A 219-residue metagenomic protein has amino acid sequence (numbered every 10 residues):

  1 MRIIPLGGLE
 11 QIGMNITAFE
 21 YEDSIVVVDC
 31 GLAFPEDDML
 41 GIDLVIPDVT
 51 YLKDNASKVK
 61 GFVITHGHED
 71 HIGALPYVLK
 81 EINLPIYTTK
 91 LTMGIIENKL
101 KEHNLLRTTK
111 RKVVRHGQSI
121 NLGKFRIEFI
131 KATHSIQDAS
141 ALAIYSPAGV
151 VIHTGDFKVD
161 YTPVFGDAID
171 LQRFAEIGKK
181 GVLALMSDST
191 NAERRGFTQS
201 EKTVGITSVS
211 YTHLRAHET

Functional and structural regions predicted by a protein language model:
M1-V63, H68-R215: His/Asp/Glu-rich metal-coordinating catalytic cores of metallo-dependent phosphodiesterases/hydrolases acting on
